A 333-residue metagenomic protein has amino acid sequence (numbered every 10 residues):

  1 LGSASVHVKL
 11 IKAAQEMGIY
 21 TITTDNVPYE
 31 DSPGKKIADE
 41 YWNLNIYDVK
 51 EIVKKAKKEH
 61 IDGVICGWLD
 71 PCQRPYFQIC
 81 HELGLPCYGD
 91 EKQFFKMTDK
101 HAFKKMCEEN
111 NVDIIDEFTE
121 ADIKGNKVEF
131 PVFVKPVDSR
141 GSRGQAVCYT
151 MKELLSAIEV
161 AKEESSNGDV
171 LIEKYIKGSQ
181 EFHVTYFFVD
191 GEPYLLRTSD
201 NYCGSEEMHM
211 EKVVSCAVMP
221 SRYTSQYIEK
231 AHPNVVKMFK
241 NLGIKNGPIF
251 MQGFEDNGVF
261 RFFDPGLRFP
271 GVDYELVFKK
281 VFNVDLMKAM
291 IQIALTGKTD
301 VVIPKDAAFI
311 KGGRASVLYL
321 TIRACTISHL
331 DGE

Functional and structural regions predicted by a protein language model:
L1-Q93, G297-V301, K305: ATP-binding N-terminal substructure of ATP-dependent carboxylate-amine bond-forming enzymes
K50-E51, L154-S156, A324-D331: Short, conserved charged micro-motifs
D62, G168, K240: Short acidic/polar active-site loop segments enriched in Thr and Asp
K96-L171, I176-G178, V189-G191, S221-P233 (+1 more regions): Active-site nucleotide/adenylate-binding loops and adjacent lid/helix of ATP-dependent enzymes
V132, Y194, R261-D264: Protein kinase-like catalytic core scaffold
K174-I244, P248, E255, G266-A294 (+2 more regions): ATP-dependent carboxylate/phosphate-activation module, predominantly the ATP-grasp catalytic core and closely related
I291-E333: Peripheral (often C-terminal) accessory segments that flank ATP-dependent C-N-forming ligase machineries
